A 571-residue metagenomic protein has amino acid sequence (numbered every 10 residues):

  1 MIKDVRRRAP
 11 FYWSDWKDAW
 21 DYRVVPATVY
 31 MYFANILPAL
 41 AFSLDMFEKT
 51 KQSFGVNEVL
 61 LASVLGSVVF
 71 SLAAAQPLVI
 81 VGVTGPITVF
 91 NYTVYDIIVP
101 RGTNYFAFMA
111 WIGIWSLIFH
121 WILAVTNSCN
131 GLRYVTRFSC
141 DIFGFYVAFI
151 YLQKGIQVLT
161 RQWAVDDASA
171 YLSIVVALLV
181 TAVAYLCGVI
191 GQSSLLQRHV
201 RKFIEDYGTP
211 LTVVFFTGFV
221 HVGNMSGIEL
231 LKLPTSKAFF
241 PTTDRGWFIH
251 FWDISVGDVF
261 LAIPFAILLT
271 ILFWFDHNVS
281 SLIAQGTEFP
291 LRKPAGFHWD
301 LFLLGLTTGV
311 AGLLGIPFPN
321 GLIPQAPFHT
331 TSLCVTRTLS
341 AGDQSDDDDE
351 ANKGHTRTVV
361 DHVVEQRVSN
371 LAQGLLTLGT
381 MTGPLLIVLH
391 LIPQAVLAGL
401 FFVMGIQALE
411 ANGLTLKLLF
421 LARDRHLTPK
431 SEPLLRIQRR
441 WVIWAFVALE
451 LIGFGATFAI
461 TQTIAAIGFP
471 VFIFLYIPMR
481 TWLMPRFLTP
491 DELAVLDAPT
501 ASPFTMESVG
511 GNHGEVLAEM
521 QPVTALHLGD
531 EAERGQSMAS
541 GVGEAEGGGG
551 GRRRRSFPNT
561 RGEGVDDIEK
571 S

Functional and structural regions predicted by a protein language model:
M1-S571: Transmembrane helical cores of multi-pass ion-transport proteins
